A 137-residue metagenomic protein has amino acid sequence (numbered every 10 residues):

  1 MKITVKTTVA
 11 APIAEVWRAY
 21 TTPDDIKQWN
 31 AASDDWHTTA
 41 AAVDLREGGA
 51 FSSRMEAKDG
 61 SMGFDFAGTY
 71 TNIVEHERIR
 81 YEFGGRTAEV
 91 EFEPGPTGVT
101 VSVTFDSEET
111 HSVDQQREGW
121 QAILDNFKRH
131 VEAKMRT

Functional and structural regions predicted by a protein language model:
M1-D35: Hydrophobic ligand-binding cavity/cleft-lining segments
T4, G63-A67, G85-E89: Short, surface-exposed coil-to-beta transition loops
T4-A10, D44, R54, T69 (+1 more regions): Generic structural detector for well-ordered beta-strands
T8-P12, E56, I73, E93 (+1 more regions): Solvent-exposed residues in well-ordered beta-strands and their adjoining turns, especially edge/terminal strands
V16, I26, F51-S53, Y70 (+3 more regions): Hydrophobic pocket/interface hotspot
T38-Y81: Glycine-rich portal/gate segments that line the openings of hydrophobic small-molecule binding cavities
E77-A122, F127: Beta-strand/loop substructures that line and gate deep hydrophobic ligand-binding cavities in soluble
R129-T137: Short, highly charged C-terminal tails/helix-capping segments
